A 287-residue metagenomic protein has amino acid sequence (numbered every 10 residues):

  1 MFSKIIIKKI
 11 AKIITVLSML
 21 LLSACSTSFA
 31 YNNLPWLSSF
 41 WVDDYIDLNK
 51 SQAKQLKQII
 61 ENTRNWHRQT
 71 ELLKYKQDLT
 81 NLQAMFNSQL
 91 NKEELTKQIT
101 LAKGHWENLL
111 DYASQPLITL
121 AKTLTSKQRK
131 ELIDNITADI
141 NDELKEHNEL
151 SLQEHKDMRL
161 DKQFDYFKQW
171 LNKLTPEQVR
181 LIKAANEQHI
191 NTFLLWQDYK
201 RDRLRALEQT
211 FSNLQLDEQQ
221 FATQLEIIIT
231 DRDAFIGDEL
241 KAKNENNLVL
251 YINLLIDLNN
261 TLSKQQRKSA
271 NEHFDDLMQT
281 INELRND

Functional and structural regions predicted by a protein language model:
F2-I14: Bacterial N-terminal signal peptides that target proteins for export
L21-A24: C-terminal motif of bacterial Sec signal peptides marking the signal peptidase cleavage site
S26-S28: Bacterial signal peptide processing site
A30-D78, L82: Start-of-domain marker
V42, L56, A113-L124, L132 (+4 more regions): Short, structured motif recognition centered on aromatic/hydrophobic residues
L73-D111: Mid-chain, structured segments of secreted extracytoplasmic proteins
I118-G237: Extended amphipathic alpha-helical interaction segments
L204, E208-D287: A cross-kingdom marker for long, charged
